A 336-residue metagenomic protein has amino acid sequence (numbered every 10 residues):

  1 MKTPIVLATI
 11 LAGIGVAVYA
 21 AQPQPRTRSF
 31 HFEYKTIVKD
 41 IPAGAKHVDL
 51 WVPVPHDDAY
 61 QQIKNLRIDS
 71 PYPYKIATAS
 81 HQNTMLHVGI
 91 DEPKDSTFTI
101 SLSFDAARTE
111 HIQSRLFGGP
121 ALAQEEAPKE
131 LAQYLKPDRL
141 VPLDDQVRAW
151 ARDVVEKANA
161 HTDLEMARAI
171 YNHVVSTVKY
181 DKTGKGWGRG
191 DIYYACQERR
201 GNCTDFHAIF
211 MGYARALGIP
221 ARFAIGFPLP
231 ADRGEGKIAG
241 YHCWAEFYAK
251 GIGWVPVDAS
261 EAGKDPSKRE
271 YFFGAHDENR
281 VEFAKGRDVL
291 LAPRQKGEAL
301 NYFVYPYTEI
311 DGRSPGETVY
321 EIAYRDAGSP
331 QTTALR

Functional and structural regions predicted by a protein language model:
M1-P4: Positively charged n-region of N-terminal signal peptides that target proteins for export
L7-G15: Bacterial N-terminal signal peptides
A20-I112: Intrinsically disordered, low-complexity N-terminal segments that are enriched in acidic
P42-A43, P55-A59, A107, R152-N159 (+4 more regions): Sec-exported extracytoplasmic/periplasmic mature domains
S80, S101-D181, G186-Q197: Acidic low-complexity segments
D163-I170, R199-A214: Active-site nucleophilic cysteine motif
A208-K296: Hydrophobic/aromatic-rich core segments of domains that either
F272, H276-R336: Low-complexity, Gly/Ser/Thr/Pro-rich intrinsically disordered linker/tail segments
